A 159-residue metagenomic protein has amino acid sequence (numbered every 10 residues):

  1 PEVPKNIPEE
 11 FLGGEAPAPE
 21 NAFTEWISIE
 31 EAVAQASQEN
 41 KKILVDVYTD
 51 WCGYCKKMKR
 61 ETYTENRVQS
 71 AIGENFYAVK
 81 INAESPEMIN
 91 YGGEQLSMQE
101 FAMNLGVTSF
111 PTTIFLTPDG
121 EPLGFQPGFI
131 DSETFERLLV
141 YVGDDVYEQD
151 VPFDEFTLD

Functional and structural regions predicted by a protein language model:
P1-F23, E148-D150: N-proximal helix/coil linker or "cap" segments that precede and/or mark the start of modular domains
P4, E61-Y63, E100-Q149: Non-catalytic, surface beta->alpha helical segment in thiol-disulfide oxidoreductase systems
T24-K41, I72: A short beta-strand-turn-helix
Q38-G53, A78: Short active-site neighborhood of thiol/selenol oxidoreductases, capturing the structured segment around
T49-Y54, T62, A83-E87, T108 (+1 more regions): Solvent-exposed loop/turn segments at secondary-structure junctions within structured extracellular/periplasmic domains
C55-G73: Typically the conserved alpha-helix immediately C-terminal to a functionally engaged Cys/Sec in thioredoxin-like
A71, N75, I81-T108: Structural alpha/beta surface segment adjacent to cysteine/selenocysteine redox centers across thiol/disulfide enzymes
V146-D159: Flexible coil segments in periplasmic/lumen-exposed cytochrome c-class electron-transfer proteins
